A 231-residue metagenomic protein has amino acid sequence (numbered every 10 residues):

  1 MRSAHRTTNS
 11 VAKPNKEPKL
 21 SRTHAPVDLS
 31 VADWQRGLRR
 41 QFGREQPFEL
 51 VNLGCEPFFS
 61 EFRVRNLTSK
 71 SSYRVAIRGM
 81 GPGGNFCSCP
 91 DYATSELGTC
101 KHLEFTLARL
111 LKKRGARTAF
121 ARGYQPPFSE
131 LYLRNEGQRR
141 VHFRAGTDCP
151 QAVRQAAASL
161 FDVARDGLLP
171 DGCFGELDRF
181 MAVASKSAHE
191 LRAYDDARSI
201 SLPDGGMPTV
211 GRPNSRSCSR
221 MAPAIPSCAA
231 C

Functional and structural regions predicted by a protein language model:
M1-C231: Long, low-complexity, compositionally biased intrinsically disordered regions
